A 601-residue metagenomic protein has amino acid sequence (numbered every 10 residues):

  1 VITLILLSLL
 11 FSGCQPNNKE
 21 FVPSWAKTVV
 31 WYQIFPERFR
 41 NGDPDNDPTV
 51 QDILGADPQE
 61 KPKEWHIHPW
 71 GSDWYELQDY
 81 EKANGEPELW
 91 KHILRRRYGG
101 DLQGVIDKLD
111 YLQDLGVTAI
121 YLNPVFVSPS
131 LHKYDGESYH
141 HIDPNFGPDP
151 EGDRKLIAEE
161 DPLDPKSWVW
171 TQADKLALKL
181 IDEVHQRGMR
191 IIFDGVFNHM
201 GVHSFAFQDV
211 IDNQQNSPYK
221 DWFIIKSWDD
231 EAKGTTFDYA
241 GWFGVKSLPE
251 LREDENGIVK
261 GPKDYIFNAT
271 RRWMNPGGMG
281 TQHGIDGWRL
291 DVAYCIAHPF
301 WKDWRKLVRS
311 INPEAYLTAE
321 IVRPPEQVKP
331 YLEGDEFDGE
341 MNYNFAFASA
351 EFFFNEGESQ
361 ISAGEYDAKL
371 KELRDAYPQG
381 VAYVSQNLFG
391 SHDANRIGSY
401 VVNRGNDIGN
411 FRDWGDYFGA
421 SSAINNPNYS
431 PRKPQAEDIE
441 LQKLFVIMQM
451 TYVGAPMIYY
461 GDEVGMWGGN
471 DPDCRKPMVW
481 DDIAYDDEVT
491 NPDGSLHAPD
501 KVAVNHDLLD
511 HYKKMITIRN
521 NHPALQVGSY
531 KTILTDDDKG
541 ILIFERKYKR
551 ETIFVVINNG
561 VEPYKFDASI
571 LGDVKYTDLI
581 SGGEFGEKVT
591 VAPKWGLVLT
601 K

Functional and structural regions predicted by a protein language model:
I2-L9: Bacterial N-terminal signal peptides
C14-K601: Active-site and adjacent substrate-binding regions of carbohydrate-active enzymes
